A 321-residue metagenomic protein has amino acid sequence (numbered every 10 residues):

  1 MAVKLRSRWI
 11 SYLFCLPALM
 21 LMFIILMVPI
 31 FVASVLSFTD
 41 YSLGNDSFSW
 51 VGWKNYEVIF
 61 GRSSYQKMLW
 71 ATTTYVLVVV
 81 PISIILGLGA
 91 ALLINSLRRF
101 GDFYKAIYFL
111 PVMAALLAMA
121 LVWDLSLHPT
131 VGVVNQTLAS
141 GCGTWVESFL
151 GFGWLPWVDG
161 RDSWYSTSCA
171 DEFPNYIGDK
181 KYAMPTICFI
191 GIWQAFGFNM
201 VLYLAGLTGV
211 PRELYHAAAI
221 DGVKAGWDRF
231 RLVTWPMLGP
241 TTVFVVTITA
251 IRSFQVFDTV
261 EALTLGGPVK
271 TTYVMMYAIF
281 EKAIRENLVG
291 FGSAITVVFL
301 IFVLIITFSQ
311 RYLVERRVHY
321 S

Functional and structural regions predicted by a protein language model:
V3-S321: A structural signal for multi-pass alpha-helical bundles of membrane permease subunits that mediate small-molecule
